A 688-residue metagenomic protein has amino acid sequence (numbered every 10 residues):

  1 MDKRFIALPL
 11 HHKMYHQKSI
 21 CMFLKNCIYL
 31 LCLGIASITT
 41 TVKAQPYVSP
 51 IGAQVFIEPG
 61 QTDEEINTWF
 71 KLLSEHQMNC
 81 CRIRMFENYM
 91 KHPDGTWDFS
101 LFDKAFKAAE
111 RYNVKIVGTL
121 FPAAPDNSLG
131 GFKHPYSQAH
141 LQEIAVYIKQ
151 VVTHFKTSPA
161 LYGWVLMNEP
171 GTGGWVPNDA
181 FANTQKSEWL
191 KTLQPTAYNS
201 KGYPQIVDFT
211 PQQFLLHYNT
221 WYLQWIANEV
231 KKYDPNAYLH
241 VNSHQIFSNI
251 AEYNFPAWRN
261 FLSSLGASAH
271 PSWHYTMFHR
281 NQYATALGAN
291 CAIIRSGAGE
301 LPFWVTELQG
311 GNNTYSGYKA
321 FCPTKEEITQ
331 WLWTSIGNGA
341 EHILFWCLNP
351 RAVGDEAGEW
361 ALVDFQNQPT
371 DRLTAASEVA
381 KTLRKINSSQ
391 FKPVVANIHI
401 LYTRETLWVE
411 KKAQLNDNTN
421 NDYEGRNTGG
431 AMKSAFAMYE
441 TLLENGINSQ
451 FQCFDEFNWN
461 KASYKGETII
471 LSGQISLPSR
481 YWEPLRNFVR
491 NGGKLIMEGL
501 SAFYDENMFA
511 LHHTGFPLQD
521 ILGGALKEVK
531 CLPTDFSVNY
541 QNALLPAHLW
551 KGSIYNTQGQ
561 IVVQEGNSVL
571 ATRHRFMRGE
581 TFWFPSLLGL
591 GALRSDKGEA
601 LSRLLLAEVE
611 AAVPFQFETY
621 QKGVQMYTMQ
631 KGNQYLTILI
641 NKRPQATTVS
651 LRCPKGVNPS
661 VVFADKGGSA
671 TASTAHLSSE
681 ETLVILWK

Functional and structural regions predicted by a protein language model:
V42-C80, S389: N-terminal carbohydrate-binding accessory modules
I51-Q61, F86-F99, L129-E143, P170 (+7 more regions): The substrate-binding groove and active-site-proximal loops of carbohydrate-active enzymes, especially glycoside
G60-L73, I144-V151, F247-W258, T324-L332 (+1 more regions): Short, acidic/polar
I66-A139, E143, H217-Y233: Aromatic-lined substrate-binding rim segments of carbohydrate-active enzymes
P135, V146-Q150, H154-A289, I293: Polysaccharide-binding and catalytic clefts of secreted carbohydrate-active enzymes
H240-S243, S248-F436, E528-K530, Y540 (+4 more regions): Hydrophobic targeting/anchoring helices
E440-K461: A short, well-structured beta->alpha microelement
S472-K688: A conserved amphipathic helix/loop scaffold that creates a polar/acidic microenvironment used either to coordinate
